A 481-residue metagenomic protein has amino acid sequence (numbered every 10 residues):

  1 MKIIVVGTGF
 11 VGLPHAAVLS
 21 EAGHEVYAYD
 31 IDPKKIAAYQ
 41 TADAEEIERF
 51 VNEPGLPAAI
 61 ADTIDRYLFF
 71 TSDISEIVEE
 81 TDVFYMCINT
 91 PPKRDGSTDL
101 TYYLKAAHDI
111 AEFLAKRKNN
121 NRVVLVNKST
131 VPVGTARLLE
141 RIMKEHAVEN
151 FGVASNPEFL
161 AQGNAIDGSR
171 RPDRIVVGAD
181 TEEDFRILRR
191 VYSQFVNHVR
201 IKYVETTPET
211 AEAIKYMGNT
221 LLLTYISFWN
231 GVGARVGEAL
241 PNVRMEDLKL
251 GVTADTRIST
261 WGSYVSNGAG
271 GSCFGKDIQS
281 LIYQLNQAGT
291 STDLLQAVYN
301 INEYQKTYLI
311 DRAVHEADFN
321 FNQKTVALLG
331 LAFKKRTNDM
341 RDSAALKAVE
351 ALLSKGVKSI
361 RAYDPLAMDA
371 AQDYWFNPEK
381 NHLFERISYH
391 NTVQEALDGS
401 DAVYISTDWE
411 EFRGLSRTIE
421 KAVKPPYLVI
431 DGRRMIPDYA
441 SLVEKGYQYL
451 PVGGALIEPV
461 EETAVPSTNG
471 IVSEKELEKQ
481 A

Functional and structural regions predicted by a protein language model:
M1-A481: Structural/interface elements that position substrates and couple domains in central-metabolism enzymes
